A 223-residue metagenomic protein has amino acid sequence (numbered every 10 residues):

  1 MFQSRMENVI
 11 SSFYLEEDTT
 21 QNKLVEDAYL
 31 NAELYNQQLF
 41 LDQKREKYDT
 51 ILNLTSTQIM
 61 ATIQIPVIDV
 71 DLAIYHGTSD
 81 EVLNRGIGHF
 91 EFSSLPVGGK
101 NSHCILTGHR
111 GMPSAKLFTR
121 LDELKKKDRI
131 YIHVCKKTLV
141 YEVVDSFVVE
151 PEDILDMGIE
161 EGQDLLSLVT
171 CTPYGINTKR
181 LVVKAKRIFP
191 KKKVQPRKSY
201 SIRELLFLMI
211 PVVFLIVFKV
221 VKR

Functional and structural regions predicted by a protein language model:
M1-L208: Solvent-exposed, non-transmembrane regions of membrane-associated and secreted proteins
V213-R223: Juxtamembrane interface at the cytosolic side of transmembrane helices
